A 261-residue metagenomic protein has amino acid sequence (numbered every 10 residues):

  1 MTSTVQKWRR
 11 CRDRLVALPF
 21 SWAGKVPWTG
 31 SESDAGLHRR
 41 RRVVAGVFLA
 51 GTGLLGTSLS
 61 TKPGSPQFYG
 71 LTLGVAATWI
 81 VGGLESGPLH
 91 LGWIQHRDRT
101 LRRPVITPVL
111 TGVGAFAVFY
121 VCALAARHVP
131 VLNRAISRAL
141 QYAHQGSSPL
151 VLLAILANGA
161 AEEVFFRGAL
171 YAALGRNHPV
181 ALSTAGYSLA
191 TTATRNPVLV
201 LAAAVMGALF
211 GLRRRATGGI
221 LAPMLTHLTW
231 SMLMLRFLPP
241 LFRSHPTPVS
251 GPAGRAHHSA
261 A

Functional and structural regions predicted by a protein language model:
M1-R102, G114, L235-A261: N-terminal, membrane-interfacial amphipathic/helix-forming hydrophobic leader that caps and precedes the first
R12-R14, F20-W22, R40, S60-T61 (+9 more regions): Alpha-helical protein-protein interaction elements
L15-S31, L124-N133, S148-N158, R176-S183: Hydrophobic, membrane-facing alpha-helical anchors
R41-G46, F68-T72, T100-P108, G112 (+4 more regions): Residue-level signature of transmembrane alpha-helical entry/exit and packing/kink sites in multi-pass membrane
S58-P63, Y120-P130, T192-R195: Short hydrophobic alpha-helical membrane-entry/anchor segments
H90-N158, S244, V249-P252: Juxtamembrane helix-loop-helix connectors linking adjacent transmembrane helices in multi-pass membrane enzymes
Y142-A261: Transmembrane helix-loop-helix hairpins at the membrane interface of multi-pass integral membrane proteins
